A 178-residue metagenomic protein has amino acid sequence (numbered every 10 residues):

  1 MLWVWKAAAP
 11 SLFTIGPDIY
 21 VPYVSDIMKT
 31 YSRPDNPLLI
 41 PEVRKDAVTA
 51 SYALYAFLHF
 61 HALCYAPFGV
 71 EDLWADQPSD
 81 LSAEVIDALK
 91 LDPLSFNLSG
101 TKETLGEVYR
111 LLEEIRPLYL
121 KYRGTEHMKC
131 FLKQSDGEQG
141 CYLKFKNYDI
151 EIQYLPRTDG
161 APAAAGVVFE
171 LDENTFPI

Functional and structural regions predicted by a protein language model:
M1-H59: Glycoside hydrolase catalytic-domain groove-lining segments
L54-P177: Aromatic- and carboxylate-lined catalytic core of secreted/periplasmic carbohydrate-active enzymes
